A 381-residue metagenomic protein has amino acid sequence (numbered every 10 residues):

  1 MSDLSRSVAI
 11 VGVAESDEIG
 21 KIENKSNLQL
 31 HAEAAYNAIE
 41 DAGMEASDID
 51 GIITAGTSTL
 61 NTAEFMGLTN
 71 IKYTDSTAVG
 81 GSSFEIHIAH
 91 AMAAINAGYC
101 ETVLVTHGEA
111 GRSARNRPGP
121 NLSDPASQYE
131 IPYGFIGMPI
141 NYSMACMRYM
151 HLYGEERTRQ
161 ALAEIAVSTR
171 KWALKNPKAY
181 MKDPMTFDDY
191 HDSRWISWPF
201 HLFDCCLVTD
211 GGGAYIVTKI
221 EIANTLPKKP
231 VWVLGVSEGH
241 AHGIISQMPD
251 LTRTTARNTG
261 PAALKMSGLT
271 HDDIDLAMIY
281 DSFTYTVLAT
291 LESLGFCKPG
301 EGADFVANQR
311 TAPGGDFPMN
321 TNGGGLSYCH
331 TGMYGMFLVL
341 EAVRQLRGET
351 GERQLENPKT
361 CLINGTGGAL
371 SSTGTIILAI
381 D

Functional and structural regions predicted by a protein language model:
M1-L28, Q160-E164, W195-N258, A262 (+5 more regions): Condensing-enzyme catalytic core mediating Claisen C-C bond formation in acyl metabolism
M1-S83, H90, A94, Y149-A161 (+5 more regions): Conserved active-site "lid/cap" helical segment
L4, I53-N141, M181-L207, V236-A241 (+2 more regions): Conserved catalytic cysteine-centered active-site region of acyl-thioester-dependent Claisen-condensing enzymes
I22-E23, A114-G119, L174-P177, I245-S246 (+3 more regions): Short acidic, glycine/serine/threonine-rich loops at helix termini
A46-A55, Y73-D75, V103-G108, Q160-V167 (+5 more regions): Beta-strand segments within the central parallel beta-sheet cores of soluble alpha/beta enzyme folds
T59-T69, I245-P249, D281-D304, G315 (+1 more regions): Short glycine/threonine-rich loop-to-helix capping motif typified by GTGT followed within a few residues by an Asp-Pro
V79-E109, P139-N176, Y215-E221, C329-T350: Active-site-proximal alpha-helical scaffold in enzymes
R253-R257, P261-T284, S293-F296, L326-H330: Extended C-terminal subregions enriched in glycine
